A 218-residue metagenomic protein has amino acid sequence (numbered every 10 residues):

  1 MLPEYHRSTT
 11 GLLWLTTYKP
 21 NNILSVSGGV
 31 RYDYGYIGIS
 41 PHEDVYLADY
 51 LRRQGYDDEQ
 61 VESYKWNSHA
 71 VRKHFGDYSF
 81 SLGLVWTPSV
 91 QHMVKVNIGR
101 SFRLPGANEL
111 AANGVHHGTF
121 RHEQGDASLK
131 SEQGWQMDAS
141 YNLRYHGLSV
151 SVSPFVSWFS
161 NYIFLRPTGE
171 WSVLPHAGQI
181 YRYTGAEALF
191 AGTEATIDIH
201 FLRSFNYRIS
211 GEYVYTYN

Functional and structural regions predicted by a protein language model:
M1-H6, W171-A177, A186: Contiguous N-terminal and early-domain "leader" segments and peripheral loops that mark the onset or edge of a domain
L2-F159, E212: Structural signature of Gram-negative outer-membrane beta-barrels, strongest in the C-terminal barrel of TonB-dependent
N22, F155-F159, H176-N218: Gram-negative outer-membrane beta-barrel transporters
V61-E62, K95, G169-H176: Flexible glycine-rich, low-complexity coil/linker segments exposed to the extracellular/periplasmic environment
L165-P167: Glycine-rich phosphate/pyrophosphate-binding loop and adjacent beta-alpha nucleotide/cofactor-binding cores
